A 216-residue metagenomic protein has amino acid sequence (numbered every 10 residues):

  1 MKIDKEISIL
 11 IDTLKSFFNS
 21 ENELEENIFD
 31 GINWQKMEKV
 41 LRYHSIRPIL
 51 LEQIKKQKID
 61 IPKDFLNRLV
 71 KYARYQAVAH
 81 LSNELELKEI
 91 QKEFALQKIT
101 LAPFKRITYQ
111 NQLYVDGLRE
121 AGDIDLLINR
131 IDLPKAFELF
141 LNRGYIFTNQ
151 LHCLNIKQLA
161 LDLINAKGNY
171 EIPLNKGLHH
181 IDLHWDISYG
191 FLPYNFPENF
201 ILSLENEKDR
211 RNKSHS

Functional and structural regions predicted by a protein language model:
M1-G122, I128-S216: Conserved NTP-donor binding/palm subdomain of two-metal-ion nucleotidyltransferases/polymerases, i.e., the charged
